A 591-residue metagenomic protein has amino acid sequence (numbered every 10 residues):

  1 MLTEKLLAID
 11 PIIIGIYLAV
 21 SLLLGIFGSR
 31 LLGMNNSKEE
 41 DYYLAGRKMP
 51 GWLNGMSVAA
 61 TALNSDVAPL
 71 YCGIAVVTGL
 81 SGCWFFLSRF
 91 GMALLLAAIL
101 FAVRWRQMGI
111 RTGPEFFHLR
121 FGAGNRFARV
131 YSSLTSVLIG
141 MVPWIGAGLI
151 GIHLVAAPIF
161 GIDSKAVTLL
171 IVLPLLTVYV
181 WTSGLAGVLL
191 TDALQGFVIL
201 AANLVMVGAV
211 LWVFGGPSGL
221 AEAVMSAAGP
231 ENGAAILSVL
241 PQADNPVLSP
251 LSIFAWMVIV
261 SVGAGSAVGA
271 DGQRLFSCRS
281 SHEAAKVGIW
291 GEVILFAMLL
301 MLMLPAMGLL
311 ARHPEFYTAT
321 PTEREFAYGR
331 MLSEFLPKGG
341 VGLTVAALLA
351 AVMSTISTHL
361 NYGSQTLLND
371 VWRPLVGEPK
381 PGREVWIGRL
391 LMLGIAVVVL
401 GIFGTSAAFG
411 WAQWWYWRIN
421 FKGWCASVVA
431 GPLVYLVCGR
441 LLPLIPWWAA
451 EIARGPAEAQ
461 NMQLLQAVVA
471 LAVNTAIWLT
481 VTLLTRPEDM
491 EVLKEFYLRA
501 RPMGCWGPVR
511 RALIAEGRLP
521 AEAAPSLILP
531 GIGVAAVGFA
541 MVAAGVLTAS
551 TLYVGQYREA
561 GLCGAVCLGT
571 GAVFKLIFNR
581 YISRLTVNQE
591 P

Functional and structural regions predicted by a protein language model:
M1-L2, A228, P443-P591: Terminal cytosolic tails of multi-pass membrane transporters, especially the segment immediately following the final
L2-A68, L176, V180-S183: Membrane-interface "cap" regions at the ends of multi-pass membrane proteins
L2-L7, G15, L44-M49, L53 (+5 more regions): Loop-to-helix junctions at membrane interfaces in multi-pass transport proteins
L6-S21, F86-A97, L248-I259, V345-M353 (+2 more regions): Alpha-helical transmembrane segments
F27, L70-T182, A264, A270-Y416 (+4 more regions): Helix-loop-helix junctions that connect adjacent transmembrane helices in secondary transporters/permeases, recognized
G51, T182-D192, Q413-A426: Membrane-helix interface "capping/anchor" motifs
T177, I259, V398-I402, V429-R440: Aromatic-anchored segments of alpha-helical transmembrane domains
N420-L433, Y497, C563: Central hydrophobic cores of alpha-helical transmembrane segments in multi-pass integral membrane proteins
